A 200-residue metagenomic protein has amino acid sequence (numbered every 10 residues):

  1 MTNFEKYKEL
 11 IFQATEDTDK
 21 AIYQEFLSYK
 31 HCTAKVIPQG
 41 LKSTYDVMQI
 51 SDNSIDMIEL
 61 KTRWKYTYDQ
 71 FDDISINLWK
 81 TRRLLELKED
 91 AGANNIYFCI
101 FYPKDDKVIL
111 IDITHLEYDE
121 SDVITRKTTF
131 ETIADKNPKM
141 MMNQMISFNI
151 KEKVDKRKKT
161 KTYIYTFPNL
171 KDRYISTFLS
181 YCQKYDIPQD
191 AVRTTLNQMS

Functional and structural regions predicted by a protein language model:
M1-Q39: Acidic-basic catalytic patches of nuclease active cores, encompassing PD-(D/E)XK and other metal-cofactor nuclease
T2-Q13, Y29, K61-H115: Catalytic cores of nucleic-acid endonucleases
L10, I50, F101-S200: Non-catalytic C-terminal interaction segments of nucleic acid-processing enzymes
F26, A34, D46-M48, I58 (+3 more regions): Hydrophobic beta-strand residues in large extracellular and virion-surface proteins
P38-Q39, M48-I50, D90: Short, conserved, surface-exposed binding loops centered on an aromatic residue
S43: Beta-rich catalytic cores
V47-Y66: Conserved catalytic cores of phosphodiester-cleaving nucleases, focusing on short active-site segments
